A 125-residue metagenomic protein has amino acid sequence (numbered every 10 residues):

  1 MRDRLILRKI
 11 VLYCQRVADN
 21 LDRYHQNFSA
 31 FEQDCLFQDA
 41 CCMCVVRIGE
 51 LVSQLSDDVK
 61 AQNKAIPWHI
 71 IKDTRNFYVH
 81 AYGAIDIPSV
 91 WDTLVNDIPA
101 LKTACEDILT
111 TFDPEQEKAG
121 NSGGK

Functional and structural regions predicted by a protein language model:
M1-K125: Solvent-exposed interaction patches of small proteins and small membrane subunits
